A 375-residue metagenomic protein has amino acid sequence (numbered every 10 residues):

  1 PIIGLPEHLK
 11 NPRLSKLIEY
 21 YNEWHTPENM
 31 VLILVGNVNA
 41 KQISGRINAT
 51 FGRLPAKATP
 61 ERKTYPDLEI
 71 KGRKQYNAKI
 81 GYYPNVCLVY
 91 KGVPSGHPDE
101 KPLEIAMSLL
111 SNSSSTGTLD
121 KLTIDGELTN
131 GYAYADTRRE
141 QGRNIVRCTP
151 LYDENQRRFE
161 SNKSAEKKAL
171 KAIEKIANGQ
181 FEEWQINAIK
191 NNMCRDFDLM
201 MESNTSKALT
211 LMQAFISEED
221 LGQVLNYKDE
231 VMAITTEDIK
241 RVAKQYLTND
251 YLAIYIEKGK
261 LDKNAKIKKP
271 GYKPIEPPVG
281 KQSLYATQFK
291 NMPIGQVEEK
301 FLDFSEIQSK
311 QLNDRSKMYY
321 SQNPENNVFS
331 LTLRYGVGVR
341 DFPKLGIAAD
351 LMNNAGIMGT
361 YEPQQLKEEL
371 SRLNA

Functional and structural regions predicted by a protein language model:
P1-E7, N29-V35, P84-P94, D120-M232 (+4 more regions): M16 family metallopeptidases and their MPP-like homologs
P1-M30, A58-P66, P94, L103 (+4 more regions): Histidine-acidic residue clusters that define the catalytic metal-binding segment of zinc metallopeptidase domains
L14-A49, D250-Y251: Non-catalytic, conformational "gating/processing" segments within enzyme and secreted inhibitor domains
N39-A78, N85, D120, Q223-R334: Proteolytic maturation boundary segments
R53-K57, G179-Q180, G359: Secondary-structure transition/capping motifs at alpha-helix termini and the adjoining loop/turn into the next element
K101-A106, S161, A165: Short amphipathic alpha-helical coupling segments at ligand-binding clamshell hinges and other catalytic/signaling
P102-L110, L211-Q213: Short, Φ-rich (hydrophobic/aromatic) sequence segments
